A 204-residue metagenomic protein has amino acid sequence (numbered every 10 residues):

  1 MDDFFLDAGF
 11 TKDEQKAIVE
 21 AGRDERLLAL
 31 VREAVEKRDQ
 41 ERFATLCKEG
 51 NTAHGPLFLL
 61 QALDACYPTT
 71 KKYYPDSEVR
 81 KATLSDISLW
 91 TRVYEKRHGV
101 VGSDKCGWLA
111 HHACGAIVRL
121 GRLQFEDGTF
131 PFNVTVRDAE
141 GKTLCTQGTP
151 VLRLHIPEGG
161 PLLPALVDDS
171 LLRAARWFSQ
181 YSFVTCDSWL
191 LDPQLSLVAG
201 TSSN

Functional and structural regions predicted by a protein language model:
M1-L162, W177-F183, Q194-N204: Non-catalytic substrate-recognition and accessory regions of acyl/acetyltransferase enzymes
V167-L171, A175-T185: Short linear interaction motifs
C186-D192: An acidic- and aromatic-residue-enriched active-site/binding cleft used to recognize and process polar
